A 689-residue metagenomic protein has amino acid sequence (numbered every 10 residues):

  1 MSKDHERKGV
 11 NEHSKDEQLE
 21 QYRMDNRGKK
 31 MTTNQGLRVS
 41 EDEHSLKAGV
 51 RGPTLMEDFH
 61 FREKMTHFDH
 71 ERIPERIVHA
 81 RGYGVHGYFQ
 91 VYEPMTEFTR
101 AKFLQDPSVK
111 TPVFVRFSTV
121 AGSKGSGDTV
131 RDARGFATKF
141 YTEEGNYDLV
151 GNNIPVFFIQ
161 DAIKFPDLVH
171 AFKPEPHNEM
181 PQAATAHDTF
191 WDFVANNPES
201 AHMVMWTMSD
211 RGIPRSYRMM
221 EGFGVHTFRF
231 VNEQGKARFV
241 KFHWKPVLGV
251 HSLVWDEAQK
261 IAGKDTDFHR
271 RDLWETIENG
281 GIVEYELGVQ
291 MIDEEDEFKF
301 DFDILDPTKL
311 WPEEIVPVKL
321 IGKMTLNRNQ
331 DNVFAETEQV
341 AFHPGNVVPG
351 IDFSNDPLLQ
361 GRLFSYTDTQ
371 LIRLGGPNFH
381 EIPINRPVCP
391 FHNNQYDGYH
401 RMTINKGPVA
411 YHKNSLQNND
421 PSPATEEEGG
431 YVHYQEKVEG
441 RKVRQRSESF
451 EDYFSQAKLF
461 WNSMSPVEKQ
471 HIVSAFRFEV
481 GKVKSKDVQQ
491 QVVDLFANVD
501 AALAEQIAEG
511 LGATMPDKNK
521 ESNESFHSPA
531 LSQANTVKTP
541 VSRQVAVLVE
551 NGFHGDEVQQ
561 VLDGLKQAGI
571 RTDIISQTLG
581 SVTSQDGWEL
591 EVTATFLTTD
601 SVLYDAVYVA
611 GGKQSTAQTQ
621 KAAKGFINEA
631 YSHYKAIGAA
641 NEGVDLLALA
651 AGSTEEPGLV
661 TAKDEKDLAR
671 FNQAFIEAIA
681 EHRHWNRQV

Functional and structural regions predicted by a protein language model:
S2-G552, Q559-L562, K566-Q567, R571 (+4 more regions): Active-site-adjacent core segments of small-molecule enzymes
S485, S576, A606-G612, A623-L649: Catalytic nucleophile loop
E557-D563, G625, E642: Short Gly/charged-rich anion-binding patches and loops
L579-V582, V644-L647, K666-D667: Short gly/pro/ser/thr-enriched loop/turn and capping motifs at secondary-structure boundaries
S601-V602: A short, aliphatic-rich alpha-helical micro-motif
D645, L649-S653, N686-V689: Catalytic beta-strand/loop cores that center a nucleophilic Ser/Cys/Thr and support acyl-enzyme chemistry
P657-V689: A charged, well-structured terminal subsegment
